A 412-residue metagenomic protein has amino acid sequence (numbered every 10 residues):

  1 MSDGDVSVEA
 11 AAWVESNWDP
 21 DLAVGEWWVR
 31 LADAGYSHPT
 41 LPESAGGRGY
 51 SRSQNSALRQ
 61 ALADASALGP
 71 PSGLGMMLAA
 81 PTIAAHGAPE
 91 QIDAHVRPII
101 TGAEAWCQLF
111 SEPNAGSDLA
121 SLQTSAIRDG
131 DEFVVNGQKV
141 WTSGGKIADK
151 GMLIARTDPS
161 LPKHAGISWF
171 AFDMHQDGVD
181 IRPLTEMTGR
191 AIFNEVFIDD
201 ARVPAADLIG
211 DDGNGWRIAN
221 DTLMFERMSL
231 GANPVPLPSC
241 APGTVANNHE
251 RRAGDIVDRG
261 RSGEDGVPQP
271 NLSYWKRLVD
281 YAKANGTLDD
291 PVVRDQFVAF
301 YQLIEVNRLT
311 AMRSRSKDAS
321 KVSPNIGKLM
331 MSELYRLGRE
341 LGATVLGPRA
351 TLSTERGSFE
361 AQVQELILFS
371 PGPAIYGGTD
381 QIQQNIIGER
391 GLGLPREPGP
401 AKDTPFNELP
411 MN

Functional and structural regions predicted by a protein language model:
M1-L74, Q91-T101, D265, A284 (+4 more regions): Amphipathic, small/basic residue-rich leader segments at the start of a protein or domain
D33-A103, S143-K150, I304, A311-G327 (+2 more regions): Internal helix-loop-helix
G35, L58-A63, A155, F172-D177 (+2 more regions): Short Ser/Thr-interspersed hydrophobic loop/turn segments at strand-loop and sheet-helix junctions that line or gate
Y50, D118-A120, G144-A148, K163-G166 (+2 more regions): Short glycine/proline-enriched turns and hinge-like loops at secondary-structure junctions
T124-A126: A structural signal for short hydrophobic beta-strand segments in well-ordered beta-sheet cores
E132, N136-L184, I192-N194, N220: A short core secondary-structure module
T142, V322-N412: Alpha-helix capping/hinge segments and adjacent helical runs
V179-N307, P373, L409-N412: Glycine-rich beta->alpha junctions and the first turn(s) of the following alpha-helix
